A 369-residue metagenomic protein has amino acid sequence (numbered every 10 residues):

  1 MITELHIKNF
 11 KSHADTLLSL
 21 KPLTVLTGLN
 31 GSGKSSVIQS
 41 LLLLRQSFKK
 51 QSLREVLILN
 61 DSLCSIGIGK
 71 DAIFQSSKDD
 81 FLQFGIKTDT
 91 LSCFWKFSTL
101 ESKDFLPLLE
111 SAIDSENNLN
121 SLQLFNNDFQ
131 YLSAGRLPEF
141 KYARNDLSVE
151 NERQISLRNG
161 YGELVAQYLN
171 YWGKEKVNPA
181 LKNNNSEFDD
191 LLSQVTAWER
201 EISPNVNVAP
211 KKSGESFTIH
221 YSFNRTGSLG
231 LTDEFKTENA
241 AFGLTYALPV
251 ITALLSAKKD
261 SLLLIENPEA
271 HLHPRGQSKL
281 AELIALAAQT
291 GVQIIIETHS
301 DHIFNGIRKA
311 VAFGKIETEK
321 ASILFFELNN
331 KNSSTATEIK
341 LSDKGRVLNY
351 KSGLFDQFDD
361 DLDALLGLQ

Functional and structural regions predicted by a protein language model:
M1-L57, G69-D71, S213-Q369: Switch/communication elements of ASCE P-loop NTPase nucleotide-binding domains
S47-P249, A253, K258, T337-Q369: Phosphate-coordinating catalytic segments in nucleotide- and nucleic-acid-processing enzymes
